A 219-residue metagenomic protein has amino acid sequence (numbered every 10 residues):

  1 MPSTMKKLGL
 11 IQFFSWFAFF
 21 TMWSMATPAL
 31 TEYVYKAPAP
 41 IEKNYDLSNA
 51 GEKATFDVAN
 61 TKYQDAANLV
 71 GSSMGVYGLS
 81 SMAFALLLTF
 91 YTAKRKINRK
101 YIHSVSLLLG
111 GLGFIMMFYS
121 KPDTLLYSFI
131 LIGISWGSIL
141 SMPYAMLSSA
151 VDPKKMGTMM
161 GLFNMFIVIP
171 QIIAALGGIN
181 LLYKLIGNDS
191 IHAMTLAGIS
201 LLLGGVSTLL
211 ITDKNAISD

Functional and structural regions predicted by a protein language model:
K36-L79, H192: Loop-to-transmembrane helix entry
A83-I97, L182: Helix-to-loop junctions at the C-terminal end of transmembrane segments in multipass secondary transporters
K94-L107: Cytoplasmic membrane-interface "Motif A"-like loop-to-helix N-cap segments of 12-TM Major Facilitator Superfamily
N98, N180-L202: A membrane-interface helix-boundary motif in multi-pass transporters
L108-S120: C-terminal ends and interior cores of transmembrane alpha-helices in multi-pass membrane transporters/permeases
F118-S128: Helix-loop junctions at membrane interfaces in 12-TM secondary transporters
S138-D152: Intracellular juxtamembrane helix-capping segments at the cytosolic ends of symmetry-related transmembrane helices
M156-K184: A late C-terminal transmembrane helix in Major Facilitator Superfamily
